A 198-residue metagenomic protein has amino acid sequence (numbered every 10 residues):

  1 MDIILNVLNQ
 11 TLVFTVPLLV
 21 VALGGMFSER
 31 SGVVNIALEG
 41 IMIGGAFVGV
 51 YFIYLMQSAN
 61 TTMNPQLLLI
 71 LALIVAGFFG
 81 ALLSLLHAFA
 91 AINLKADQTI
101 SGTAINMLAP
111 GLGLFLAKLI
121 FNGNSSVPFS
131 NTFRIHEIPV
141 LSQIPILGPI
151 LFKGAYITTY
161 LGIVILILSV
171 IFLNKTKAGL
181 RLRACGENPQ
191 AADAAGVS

Functional and structural regions predicted by a protein language model:
M1-A22, V34, V48, Q57-L71: Membrane-interfacial amphipathic/re-entrant helices at transmembrane-helix boundaries
N9-V13, A72-F79, G154, L166: Alpha-helical transmembrane segments of multi-pass integral membrane proteins
T15-G24, G40-G45, L82-L85, G186: Hydrophobic alpha-helical segments embedded in the membrane of multi-pass proteins
F27, Y51, L55, L82-L94 (+2 more regions): Membrane-interface helix caps of multi-pass small-molecule transporters
E29-V48, I92-I105, R181: Short, non-helical or kinked segments that cap or interrupt transmembrane helices
T62-P110: Alpha-helical transmembrane segments within multi-pass membrane transporters and channels
A109-K175: Transmembrane helix-bundle core of multi-pass membrane transporters and related energy-transducing complexes
L168-S198: Membrane-helix/interface signature in polytopic inner-membrane proteins
